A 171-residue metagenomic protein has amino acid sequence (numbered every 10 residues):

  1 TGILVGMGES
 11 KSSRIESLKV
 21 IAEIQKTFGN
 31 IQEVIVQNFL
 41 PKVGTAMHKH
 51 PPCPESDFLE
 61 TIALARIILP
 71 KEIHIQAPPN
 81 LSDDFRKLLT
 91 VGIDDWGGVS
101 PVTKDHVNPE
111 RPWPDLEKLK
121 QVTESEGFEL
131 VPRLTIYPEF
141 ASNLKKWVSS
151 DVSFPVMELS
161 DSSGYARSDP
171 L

Functional and structural regions predicted by a protein language model:
T1-L4: Radical SAM/AdoMet-radical enzyme domain recognition
E9-S10: Short, glycine-rich nucleotide/cofactor-binding loops
I15-L171: Auxiliary Fe-S-binding modules of radical SAM enzymes
